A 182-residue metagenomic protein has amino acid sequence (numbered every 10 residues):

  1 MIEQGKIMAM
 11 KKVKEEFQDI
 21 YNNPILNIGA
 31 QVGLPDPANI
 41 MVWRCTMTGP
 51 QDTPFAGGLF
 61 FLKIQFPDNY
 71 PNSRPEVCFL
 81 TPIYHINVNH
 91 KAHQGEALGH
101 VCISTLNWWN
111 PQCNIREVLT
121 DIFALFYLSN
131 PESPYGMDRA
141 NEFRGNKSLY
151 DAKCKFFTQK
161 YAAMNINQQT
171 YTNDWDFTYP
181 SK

Functional and structural regions predicted by a protein language model:
I2-K14, I20-P24, R74-K182: Domain-scale recognition of soluble eukaryotic interaction modules
K6, F17-L59: N-terminal onset of structured domains
L34, M47-G49, F66, F79 (+1 more regions): Hydrophobic residues in beta-strands and at strand termini
T53, D68, P82, I86: Flexible, active-site-adjacent loop/turn segments at secondary-structure boundaries
Q65-R74: Proline-anchored loop/turn motifs at beta-strand termini and strand-loop-strand connectors
